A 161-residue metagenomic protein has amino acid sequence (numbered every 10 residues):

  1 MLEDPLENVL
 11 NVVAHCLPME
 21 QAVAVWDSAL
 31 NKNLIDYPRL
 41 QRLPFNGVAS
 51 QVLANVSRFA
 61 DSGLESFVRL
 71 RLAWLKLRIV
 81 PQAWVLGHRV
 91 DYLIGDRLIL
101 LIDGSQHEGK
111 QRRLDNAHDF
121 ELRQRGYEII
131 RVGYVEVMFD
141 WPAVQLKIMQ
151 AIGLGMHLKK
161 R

Functional and structural regions predicted by a protein language model:
M1-L34: Hydrophobic alpha-helical segments and helix pairs
L30-R161: Surface segments flanking catalytic/ligand-binding clefts of nucleic-acid enzymes
